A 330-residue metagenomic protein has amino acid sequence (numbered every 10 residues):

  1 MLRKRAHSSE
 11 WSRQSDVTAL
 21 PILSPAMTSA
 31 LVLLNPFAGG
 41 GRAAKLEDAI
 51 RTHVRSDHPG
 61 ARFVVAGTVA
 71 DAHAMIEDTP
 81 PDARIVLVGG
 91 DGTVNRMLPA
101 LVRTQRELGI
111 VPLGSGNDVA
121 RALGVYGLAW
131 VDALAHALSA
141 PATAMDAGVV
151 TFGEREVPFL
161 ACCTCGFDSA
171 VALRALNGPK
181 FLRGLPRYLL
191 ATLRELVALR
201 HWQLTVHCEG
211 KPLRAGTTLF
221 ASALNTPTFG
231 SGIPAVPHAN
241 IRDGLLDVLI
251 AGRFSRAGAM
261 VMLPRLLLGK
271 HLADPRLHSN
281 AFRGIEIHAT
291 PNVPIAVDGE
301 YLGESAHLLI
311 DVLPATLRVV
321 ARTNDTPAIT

Functional and structural regions predicted by a protein language model:
L2, D16-V88, N95, R103 (+3 more regions): ATP/NTP phosphate-donor binding region
A43, C208, A215, N240-I241 (+1 more regions): ATP/nucleoside-binding phosphotransfer catalytic cores, i.e., glycine-rich phosphate-binding loops
A44-L46, M97-L101, R121-L123, P234-A235: Short amphipathic alpha-helical segments
D57, F63-A66, V102-E107, V111-L219 (+1 more regions): Catalytic core of DAGKc-family lipid kinases
T164, D168, S222-V236, Y301: Glycine-rich phosphate/pyrophosphate-binding beta-alpha loops
P179-R187, F229, P237-G258: Gly/Ser/Thr-rich active-site loops/lids in small-molecule metabolic enzymes that frequently grip phosphoryl groups
